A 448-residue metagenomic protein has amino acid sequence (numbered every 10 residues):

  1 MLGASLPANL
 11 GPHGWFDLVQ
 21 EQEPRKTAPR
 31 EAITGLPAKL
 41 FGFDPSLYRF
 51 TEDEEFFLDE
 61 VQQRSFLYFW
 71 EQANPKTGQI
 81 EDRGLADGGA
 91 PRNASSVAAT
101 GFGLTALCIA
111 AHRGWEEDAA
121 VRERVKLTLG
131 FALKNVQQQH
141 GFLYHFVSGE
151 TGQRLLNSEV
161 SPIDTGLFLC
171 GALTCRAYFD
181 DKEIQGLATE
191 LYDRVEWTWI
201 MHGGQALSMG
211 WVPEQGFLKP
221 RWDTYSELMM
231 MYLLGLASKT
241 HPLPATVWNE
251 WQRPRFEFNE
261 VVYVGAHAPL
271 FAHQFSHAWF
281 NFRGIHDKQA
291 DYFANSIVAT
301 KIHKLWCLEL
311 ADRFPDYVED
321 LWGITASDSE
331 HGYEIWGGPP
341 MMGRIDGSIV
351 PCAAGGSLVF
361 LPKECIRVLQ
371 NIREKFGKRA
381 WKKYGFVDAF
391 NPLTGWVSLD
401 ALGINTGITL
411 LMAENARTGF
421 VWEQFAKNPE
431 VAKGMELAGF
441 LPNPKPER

Functional and structural regions predicted by a protein language model:
M1-L18, T34: N-terminal export signals
P12-H13, L18-E31, S276: Mature, folded catalytic cores of secreted/periplasmic enzymes
P29-R448: Ser/Thr/Asn(+Pro)-rich, low-complexity disordered segments
